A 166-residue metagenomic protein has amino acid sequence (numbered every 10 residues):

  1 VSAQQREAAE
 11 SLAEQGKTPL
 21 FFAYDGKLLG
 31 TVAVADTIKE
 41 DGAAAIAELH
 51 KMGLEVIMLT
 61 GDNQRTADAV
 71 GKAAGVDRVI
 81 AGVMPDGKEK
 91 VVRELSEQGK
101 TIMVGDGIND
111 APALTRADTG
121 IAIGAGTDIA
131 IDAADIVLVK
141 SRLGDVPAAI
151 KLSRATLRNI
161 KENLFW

Functional and structural regions predicted by a protein language model:
S2-Q4: Cytochrome P450 catalytic domain signature, combining two hallmark sequence patches
A8-S11, Q15-T18, A23-E162: Conserved ATP-binding TGD loop and adjacent catalytic N/P-domain core of P-type ATPases
